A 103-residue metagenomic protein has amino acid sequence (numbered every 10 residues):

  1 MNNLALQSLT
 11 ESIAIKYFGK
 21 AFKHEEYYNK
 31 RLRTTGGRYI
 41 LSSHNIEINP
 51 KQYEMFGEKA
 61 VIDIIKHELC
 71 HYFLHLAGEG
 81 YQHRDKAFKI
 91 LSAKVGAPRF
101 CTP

Functional and structural regions predicted by a protein language model:
M1-D63, Y72-P103: Active-site-proximal or metal-binding-adjacent scaffold patches in catalytic folds
E68: Walker B catalytic acidic pair
